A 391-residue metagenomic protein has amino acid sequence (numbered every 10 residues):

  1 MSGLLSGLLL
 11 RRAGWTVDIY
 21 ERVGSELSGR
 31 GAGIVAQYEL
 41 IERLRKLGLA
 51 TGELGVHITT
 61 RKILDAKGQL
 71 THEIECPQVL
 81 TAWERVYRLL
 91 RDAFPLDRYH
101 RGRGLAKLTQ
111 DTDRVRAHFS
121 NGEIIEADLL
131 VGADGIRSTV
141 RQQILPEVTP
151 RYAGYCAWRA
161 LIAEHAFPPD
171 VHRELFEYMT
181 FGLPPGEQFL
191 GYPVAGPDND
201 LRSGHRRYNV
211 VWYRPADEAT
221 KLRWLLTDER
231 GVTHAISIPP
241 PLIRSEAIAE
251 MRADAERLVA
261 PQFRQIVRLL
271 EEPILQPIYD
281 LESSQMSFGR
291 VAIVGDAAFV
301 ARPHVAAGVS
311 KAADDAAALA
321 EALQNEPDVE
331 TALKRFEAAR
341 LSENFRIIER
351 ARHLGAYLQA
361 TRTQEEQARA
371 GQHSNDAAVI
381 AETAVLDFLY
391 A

Functional and structural regions predicted by a protein language model:
M1-D18, V23, V131-G132, V210 (+2 more regions): Conserved mid-domain beta->alpha element of the FAD-binding
V23-L96, H100-G102, A106, L358: Active-site-adjacent segment of FAD-dependent monooxygenases/related oxidoreductases
L27, V140-R141, A301-P303: Conserved protein kinase catalytic core
R30-G31, L47-G48, Q143-I144, V305 (+1 more regions): Short, flexible helix/strand-to-coil boundary loops that buttress conserved ligand/catalytic motifs in alpha/beta
E53, Q69-L70, P77, T81 (+1 more regions): Conserved FAD-binding catalytic core of PHBH/FMO-like flavoproteins
W224-V294: Flexible internal linker/loop segments at domain or repeat junctions
L225-I236, I248-A249, A253, A301 (+2 more regions): Helical substrate-recognition/capping region of FAD-dependent monooxygenase/halogenase enzymes
